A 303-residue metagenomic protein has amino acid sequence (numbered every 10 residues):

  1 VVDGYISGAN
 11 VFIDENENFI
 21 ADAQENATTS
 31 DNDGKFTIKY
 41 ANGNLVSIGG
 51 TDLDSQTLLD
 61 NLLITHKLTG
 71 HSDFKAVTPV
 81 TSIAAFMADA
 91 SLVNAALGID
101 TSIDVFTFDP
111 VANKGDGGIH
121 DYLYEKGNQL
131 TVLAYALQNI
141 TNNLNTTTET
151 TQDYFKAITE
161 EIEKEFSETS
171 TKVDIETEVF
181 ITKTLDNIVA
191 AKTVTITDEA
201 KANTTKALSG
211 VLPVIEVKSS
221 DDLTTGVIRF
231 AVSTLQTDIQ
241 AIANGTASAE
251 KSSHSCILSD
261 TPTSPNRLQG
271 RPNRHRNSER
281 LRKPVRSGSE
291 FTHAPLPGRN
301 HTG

Functional and structural regions predicted by a protein language model:
V1-G288, L296: Feature for extracytoplasmic/surface-facing segments of secreted or surface-associated proteins, emphasizing
P295-T302: Short, intrinsically disordered C-terminal tails of secreted or membrane-associated proteins
